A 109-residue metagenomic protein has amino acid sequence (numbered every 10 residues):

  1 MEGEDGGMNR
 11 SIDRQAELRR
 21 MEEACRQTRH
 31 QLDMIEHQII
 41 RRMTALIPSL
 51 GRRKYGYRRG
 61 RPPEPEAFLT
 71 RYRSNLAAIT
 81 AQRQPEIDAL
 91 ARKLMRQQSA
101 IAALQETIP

Functional and structural regions predicted by a protein language model:
M1-G7: Short, Lys/Arg-enriched N-terminal segments with co-localized hydrophobic residues within the first ~10-30 amino acids
G7-M43, I79-A91: Short, charge/polar-rich alpha-helical segments
L32-E66: Extended alpha-helical coiled-coil "stalk/arm" regions that act as elongated linkers or oligomerization scaffolds
R42-I47, R73-P109: Long amphipathic alpha-helical coiled-coil segments
K54-E86: Amphipathic protein-protein interaction modules
